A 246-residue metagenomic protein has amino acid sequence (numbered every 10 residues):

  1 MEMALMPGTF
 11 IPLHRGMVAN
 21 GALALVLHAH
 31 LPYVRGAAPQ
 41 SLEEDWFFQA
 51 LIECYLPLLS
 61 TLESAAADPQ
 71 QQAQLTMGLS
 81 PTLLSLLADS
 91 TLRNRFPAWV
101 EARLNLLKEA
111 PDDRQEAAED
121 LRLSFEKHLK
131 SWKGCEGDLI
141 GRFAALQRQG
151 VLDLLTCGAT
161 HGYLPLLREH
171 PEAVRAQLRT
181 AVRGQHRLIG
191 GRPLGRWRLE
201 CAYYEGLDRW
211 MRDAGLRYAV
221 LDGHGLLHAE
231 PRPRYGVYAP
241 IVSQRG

Functional and structural regions predicted by a protein language model:
L5-G246: Carbohydrate-active enzymes and regulators
